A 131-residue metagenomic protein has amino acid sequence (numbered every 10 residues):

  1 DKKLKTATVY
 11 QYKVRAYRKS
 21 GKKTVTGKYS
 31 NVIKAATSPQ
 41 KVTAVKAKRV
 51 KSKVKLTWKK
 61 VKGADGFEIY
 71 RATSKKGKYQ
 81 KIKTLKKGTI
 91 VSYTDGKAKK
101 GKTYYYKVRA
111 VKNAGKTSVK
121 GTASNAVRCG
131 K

Functional and structural regions predicted by a protein language model:
D1-K23, G66, D95-S118: Beta-strand-rich modules
T6, K23-G63, K100, N113-K131: Pro/Thr/Ser/Gly-rich low-complexity, intrinsically disordered linker/stalk tracts
Y10-Y12, V54-L56, R71, K81 (+2 more regions): Secondary-structure boundary/capping motif
A16, T37, R71-A72, A110: Hydrophobic side chains in beta-strands
V25, T43, K76-T84: Surface-exposed loop/edge segments in extracytoplasmic proteins
K55-T57, E68, T94: General beta-strand recognition
K59-K81: Solvent-exposed loop/turn segments flanking beta-strands in beta-repeat/beta-sandwich domains
T89-Y93: Short S/T/G- and acidic-enriched coil/turn segments that sit immediately N-terminal to beta-strands in beta-sandwich
